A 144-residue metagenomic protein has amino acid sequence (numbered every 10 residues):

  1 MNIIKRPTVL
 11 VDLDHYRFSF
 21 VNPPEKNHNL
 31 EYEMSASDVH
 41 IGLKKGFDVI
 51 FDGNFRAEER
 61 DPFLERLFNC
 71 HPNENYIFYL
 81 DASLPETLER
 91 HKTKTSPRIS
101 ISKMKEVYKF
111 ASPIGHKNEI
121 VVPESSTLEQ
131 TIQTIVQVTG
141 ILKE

Functional and structural regions predicted by a protein language model:
M1-H40: Conserved substrate/cofactor phosphate-moiety recognition/catalytic segment in nucleotide-dependent phosphotransferases
T8-L10, N75-Y79, E119-V121: Conserved beta-strand scaffold positions in the cores of enzyme catalytic domains, especially in NTP/NDP-utilizing
F20, R90-H91: Short, flexible helix/strand-to-coil boundary loops that buttress conserved ligand/catalytic motifs in alpha/beta
K26-L30, F68-C70, K94-R98: Short, hinge-like loop/turn segments at secondary-structure boundaries
N29-A36, D81, Y108, I132: Amphipathic alpha-helical transducer elements in NTP-driven molecular machines
L30-P72: Glycine-rich phosphate-binding loop used to anchor ATP phosphates in small-molecule kinases, encompassing both
H71-R90: Conserved phosphate-donor/acceptor-positioning beta-strand/loop module used by diverse small-molecule
T93-I135, I141-E144: Small-molecule kinase domains that catalyze NTP-dependent phosphoryl transfer to phosphate-bearing small molecules
